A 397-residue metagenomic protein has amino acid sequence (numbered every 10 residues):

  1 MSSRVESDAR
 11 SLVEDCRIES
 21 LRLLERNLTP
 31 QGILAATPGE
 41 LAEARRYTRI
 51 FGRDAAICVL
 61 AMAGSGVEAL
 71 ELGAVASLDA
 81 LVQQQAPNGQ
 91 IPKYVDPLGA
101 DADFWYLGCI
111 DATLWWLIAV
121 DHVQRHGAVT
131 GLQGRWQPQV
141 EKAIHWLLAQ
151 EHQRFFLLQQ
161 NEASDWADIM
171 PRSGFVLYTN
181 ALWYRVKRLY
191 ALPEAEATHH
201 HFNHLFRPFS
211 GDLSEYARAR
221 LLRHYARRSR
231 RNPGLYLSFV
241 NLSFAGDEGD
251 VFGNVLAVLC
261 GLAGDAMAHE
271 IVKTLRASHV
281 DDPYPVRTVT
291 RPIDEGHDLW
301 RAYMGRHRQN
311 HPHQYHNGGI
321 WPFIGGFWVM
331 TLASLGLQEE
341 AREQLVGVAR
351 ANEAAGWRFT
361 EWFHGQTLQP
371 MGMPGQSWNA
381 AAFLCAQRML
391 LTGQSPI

Functional and structural regions predicted by a protein language model:
M1-E40, A61: Hydrophobic alpha-helical membrane-insertion signals
S2-V5, A9, A35-A56, G64 (+7 more regions): Solvent-exposed loop and edge beta-strand segments that line ligand/cofactor-binding and catalytic clefts
D8-S20, A69-Q83, V129-L148, A191-F209 (+2 more regions): Extended, well-ordered alpha-helical scaffold segments
D15-E19, N27-A35, Y47, I91-K93 (+6 more regions): Catalytic cores of carbohydrate-active enzymes
T48-R154, L177-N180, A268, W321-V329 (+3 more regions): Aromatic-rich carbohydrate-recognition surfaces in CAZymes
V129, Q153, P208-G211, P396: Charged, solvent-exposed alpha-helical segments that act as regulatory interaction surfaces
A277-V280, H297-D298, N310, Q314-I320 (+1 more regions): Non-catalytic C-terminal accessory modules of carbohydrate-active enzymes
